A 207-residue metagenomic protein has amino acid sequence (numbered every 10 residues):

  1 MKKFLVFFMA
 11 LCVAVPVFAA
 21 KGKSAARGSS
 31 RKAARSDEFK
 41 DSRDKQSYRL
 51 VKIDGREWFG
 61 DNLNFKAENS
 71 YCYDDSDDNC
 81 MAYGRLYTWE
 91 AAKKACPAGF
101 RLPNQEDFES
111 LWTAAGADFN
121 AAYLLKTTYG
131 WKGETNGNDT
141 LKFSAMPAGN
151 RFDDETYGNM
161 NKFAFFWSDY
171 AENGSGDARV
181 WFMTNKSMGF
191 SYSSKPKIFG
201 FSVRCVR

Functional and structural regions predicted by a protein language model:
M1-F4: Positively charged n-region of N-terminal signal peptides that target proteins for export
V6-F7, V17-F18: Cleavable N-terminal signal peptides
K21-R207: Conserved positions within compact, well-structured domain cores
